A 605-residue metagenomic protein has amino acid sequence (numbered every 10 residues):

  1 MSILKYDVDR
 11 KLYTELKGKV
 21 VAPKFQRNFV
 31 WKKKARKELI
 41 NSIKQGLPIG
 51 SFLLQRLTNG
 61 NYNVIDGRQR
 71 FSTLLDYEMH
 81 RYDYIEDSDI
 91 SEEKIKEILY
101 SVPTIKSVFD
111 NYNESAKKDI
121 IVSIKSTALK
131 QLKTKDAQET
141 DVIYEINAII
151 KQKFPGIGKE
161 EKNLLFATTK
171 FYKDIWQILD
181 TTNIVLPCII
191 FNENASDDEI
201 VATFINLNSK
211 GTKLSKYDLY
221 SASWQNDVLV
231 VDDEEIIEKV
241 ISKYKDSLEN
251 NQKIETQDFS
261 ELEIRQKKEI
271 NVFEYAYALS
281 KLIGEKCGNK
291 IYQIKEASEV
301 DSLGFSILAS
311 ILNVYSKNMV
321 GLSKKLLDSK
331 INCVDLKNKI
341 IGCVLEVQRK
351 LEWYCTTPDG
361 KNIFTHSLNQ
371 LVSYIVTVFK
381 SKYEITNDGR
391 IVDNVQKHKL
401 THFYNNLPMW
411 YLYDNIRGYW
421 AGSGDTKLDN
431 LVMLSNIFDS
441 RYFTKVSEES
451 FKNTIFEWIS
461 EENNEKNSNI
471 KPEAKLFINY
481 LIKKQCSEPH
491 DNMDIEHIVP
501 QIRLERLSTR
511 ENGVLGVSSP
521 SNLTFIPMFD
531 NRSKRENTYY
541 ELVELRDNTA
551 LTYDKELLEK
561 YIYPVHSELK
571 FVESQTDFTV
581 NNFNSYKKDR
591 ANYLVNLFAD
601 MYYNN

Functional and structural regions predicted by a protein language model:
S2-R10, A22-V30, R36-K281, I526 (+1 more regions): Basic- and aromatic-enriched surface patches that contact anionic nucleotides/nucleic acids
F29-K34, F191-D198, A297-D301, C355-N369 (+1 more regions): Structural motif
E249-K295, V300, R417-S460, Q575-Y593: Long, charge-rich low-complexity segments
L279-E448: A cross-family structural signal marking well-folded subdomains
Y404, P408-I498, R503-S508, G516 (+1 more regions): Intrinsically disordered, low-complexity N-proximal targeting/linker segments that flank membranes
P489, N512-V514, D600-N605: Extended, charge-rich low-complexity regions and/or helical-solenoid scaffolds
V517-A550: Short Cys/His-centered divalent metal-binding micro-motifs
K555-N605: C-terminal, well-folded lobe of enzymatic/effector domains
